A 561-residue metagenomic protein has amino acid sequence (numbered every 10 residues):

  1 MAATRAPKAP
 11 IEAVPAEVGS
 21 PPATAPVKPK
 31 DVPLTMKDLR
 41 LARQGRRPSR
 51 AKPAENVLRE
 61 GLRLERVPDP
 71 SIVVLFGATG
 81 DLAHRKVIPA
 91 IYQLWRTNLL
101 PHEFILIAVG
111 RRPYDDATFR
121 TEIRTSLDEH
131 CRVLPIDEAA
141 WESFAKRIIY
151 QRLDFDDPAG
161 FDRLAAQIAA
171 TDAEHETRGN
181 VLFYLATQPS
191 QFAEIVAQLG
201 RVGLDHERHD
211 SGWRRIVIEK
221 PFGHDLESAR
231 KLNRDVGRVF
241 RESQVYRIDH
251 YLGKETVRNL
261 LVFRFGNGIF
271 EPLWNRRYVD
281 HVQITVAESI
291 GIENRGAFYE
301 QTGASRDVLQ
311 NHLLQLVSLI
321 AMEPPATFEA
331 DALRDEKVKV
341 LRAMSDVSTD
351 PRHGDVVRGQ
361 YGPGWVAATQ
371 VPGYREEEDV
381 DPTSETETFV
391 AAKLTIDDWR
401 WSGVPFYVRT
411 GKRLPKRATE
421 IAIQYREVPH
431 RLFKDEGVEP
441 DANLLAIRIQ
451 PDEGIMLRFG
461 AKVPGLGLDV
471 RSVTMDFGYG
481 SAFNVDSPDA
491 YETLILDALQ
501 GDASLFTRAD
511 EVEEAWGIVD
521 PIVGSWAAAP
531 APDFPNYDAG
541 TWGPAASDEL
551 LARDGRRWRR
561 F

Functional and structural regions predicted by a protein language model:
A2-K8, P26-I218, F222-F561: Secretory/organelle targeting and membrane-embedding segments
P7-V27: Acidic, proline-/serine-/threonine-rich low-complexity intrinsically disordered repeat tracts
